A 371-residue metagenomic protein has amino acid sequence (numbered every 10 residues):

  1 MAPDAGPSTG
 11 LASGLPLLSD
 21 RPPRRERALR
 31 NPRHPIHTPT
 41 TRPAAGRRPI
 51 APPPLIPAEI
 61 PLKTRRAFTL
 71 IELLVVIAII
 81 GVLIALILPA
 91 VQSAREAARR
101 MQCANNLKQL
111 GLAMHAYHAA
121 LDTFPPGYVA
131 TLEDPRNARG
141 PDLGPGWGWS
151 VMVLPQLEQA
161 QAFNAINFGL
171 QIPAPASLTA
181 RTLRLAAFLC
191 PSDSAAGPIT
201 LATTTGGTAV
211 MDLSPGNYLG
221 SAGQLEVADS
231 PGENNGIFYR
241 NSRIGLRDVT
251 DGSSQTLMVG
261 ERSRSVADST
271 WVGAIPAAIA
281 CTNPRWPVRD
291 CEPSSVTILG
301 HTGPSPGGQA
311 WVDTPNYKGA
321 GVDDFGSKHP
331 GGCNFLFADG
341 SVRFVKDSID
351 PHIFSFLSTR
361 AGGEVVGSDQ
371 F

Functional and structural regions predicted by a protein language model:
M1-L70, T131-P135: N-terminal leader/signal peptides at the extreme start of proteins
G6, L11-P16, P32, R48-P53 (+6 more regions): N-terminal leader/targeting segments
S8, A12-L15, D20, E26 (+8 more regions): Generic N-terminal initiation segments characterized by hydrophobic and/or small/turn-forming residues
L15, S19-P22, R33, E59 (+4 more regions): Generic low-complexity, intrinsically disordered sequence content enriched in small uncharged/hydrophobic residues
L17-L29, T38, P43-A44, P61-L62 (+8 more regions): General helical secondary-structure elements
T64-R99, Q109: N-terminal single-pass transmembrane signal-anchor helix
V82, A97-F371: Surface-exposed loop/linker segments characteristic of extracytoplasmic
